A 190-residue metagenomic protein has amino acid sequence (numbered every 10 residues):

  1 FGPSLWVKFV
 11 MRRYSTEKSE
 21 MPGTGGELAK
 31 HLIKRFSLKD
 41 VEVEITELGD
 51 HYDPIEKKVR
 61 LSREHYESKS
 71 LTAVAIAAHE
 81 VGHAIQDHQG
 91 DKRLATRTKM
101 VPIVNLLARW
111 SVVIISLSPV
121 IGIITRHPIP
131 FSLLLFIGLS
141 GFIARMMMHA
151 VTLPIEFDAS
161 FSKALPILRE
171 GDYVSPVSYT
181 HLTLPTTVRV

Functional and structural regions predicted by a protein language model:
G2-E20, A150-D158: Transmembrane-cytosolic junction motif
S15-E56: Auxiliary, metal-adjacent structural segments of Zn-dependent hydrolase domains
A29, H79, A159: Residue-level signature of catalytic and energy-coupling elements of molecular machines, predominantly ATP/GTP-dependent
R63-V74: Short pre-active-site segment immediately N-terminal to the catalytic Zn-binding motif
A75-D87: Active-site recognition of the HExxH zinc-binding catalytic motif
Q89-N105: Membrane interfacial helix-start motif at the N-side
I103-E170, L182: Metalloprotease/metallohydrolase-associated module, dominated by Zn2+-dependent proteases
T180-T186: Conserved small/polar residues in nucleotide/adenosyl-binding loops
